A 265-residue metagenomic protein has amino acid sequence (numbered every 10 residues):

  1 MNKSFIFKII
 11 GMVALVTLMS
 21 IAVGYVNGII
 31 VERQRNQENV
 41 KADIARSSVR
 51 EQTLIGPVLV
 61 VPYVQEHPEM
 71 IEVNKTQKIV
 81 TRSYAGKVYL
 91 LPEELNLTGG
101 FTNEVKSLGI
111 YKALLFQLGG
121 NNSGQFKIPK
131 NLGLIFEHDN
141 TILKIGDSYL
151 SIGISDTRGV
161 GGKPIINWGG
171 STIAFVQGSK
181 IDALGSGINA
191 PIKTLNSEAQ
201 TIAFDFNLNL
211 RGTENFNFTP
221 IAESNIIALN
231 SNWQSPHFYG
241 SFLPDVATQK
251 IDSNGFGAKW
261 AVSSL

Functional and structural regions predicted by a protein language model:
M1-F7: N-terminal positive-inside, membrane-proximal cytosolic segments immediately preceding the first
N2, A14-L18, E32-R33, E51-T53: Terminal, low-complexity, charged helical segments
K8-Y25: Hydrophobic membrane-insertion alpha-helices, especially the h-region of bacterial N-terminal signal peptides
G11-L15, I29, R33, Y111 (+1 more regions): Generic alpha-helical structural element
M12, M19, L54, Q65-E69 (+3 more regions): Short alpha-helical interface elements
V26-R50: Alpha-helical transmembrane signal-anchor/signal-peptide segments
N39, R46-S47, V60, E72-L265: Soluble non-transmembrane domains of integral membrane proteins
A45-E69: Short extracytoplasmic
